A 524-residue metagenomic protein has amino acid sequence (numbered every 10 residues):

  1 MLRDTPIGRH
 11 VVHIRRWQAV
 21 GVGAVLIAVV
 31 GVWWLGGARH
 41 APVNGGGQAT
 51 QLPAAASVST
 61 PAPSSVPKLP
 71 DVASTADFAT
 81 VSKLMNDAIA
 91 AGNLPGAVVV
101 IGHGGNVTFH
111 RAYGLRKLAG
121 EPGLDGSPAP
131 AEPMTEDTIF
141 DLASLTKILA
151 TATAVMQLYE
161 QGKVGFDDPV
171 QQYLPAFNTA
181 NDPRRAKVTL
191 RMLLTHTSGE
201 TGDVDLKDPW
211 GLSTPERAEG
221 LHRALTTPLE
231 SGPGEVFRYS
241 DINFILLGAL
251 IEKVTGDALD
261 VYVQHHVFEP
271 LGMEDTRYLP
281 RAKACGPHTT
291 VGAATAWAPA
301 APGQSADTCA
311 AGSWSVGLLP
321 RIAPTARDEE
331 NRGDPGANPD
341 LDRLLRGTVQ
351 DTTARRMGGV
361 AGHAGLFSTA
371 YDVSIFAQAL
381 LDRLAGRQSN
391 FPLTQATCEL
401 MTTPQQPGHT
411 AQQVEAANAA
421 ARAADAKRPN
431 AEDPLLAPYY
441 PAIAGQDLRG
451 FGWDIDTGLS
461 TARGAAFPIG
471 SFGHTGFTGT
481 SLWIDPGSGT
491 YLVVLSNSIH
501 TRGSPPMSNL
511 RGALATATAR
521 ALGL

Functional and structural regions predicted by a protein language model:
R9-A24: N-terminal Sec-pathway targeting helices
R16, G36-G47, G470-L524: Structured C-terminal helix/loop/strand segments within mature extracytoplasmic catalytic/sensor domains
L26-G36: Hydrophobic alpha-helical membrane-insertion segments, chiefly the h-region of N-terminal signal peptides
T50-F78: N-terminal low-complexity, Pro/Thr/Ser-rich intrinsically disordered segments that act as propeptides or flexible
D71-F140, K163-G165, T226, S504: Short, conserved catalytic-motif segment at the N-terminal edge
A79-A88, V99, G105, D141-D167 (+4 more regions): Active-site SXXK
K117, D182-P468: Short, surface-exposed loop or secondary-structure junction motifs that flank catalytic or metal-binding residues
F166-D182, E269-L271: Short, glycine/proline-biased beta-turn/loop segments that scaffold the active-site neighborhood
